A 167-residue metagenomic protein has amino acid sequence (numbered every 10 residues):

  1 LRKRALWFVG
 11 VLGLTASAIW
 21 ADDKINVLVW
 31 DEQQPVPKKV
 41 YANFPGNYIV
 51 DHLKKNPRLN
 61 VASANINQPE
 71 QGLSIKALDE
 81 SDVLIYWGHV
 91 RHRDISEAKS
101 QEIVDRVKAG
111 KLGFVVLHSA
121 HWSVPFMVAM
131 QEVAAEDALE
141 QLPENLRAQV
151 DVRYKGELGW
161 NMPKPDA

Functional and structural regions predicted by a protein language model:
L1-K3: N-terminal secretory signal peptides that target proteins for export/translocation
W7-S17: Bacterial N-terminal signal peptides
T15, E70-L73, S100-E102: A generic local structural motif
W20-S81: Aromatic-Pro/Gly-enriched surface loop or interdomain linker that acts as a lid/target-recognition segment
V36, I85-D94: The substrate-binding groove and active-site-proximal loops of carbohydrate-active enzymes, especially glycoside
A64, W87, L117: A cross-family glycoside hydrolase active-site/sugar-binding cleft signature
R91-A167: A glycine-rich, often tryptophan-bearing local segment used as a flexible ligand/cofactor-contacting loop or short
